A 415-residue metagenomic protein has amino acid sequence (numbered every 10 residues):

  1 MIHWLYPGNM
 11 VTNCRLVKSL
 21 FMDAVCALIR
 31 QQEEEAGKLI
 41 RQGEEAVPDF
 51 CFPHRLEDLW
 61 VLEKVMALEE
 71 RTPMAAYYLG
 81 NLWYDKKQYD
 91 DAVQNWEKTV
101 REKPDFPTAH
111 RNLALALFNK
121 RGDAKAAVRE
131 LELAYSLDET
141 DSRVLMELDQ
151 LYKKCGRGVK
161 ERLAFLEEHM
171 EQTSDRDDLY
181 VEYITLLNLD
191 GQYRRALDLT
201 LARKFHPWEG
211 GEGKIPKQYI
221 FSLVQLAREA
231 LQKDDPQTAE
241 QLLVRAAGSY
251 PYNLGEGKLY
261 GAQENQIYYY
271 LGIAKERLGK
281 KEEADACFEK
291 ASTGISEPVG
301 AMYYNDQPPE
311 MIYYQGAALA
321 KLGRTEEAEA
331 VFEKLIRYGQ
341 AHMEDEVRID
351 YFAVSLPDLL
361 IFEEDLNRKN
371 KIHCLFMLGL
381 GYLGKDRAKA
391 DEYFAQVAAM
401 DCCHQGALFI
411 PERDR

Functional and structural regions predicted by a protein language model:
L5, T12-N13, A46, L68 (+8 more regions): Structural marker of alpha-solenoid helical repeat scaffolds
N9, L16, F50, T72 (+10 more regions): Residue-level recognition of tetratricopeptide repeat
M10, G43, V65, K98-T99 (+7 more regions): Canonical positions in the second alpha-helix
V25, N81, L115-A116, Q150 (+6 more regions): Residue-level recognition of tetratricopeptide repeat
A36, D58, A92, A127 (+6 more regions): Single-residue signature of alpha-solenoid repeat helices
